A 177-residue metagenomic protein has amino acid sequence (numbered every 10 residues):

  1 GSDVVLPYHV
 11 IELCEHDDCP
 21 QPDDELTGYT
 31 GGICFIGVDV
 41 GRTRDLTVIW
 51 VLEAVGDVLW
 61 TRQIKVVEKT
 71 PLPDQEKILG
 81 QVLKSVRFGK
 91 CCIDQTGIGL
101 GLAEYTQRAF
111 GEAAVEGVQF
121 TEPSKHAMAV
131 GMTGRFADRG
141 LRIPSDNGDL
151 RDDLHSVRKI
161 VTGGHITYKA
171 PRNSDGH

Functional and structural regions predicted by a protein language model:
G1, G37, G41, G99-G101 (+1 more regions): Glycine-centered flexibility sites
G1-V38: ATPase catalytic-site recognition across NTP-hydrolyzing enzymes
G28-A54: Gly/Thr-rich phosphate-binding beta-strand-loop-beta motif of the actin/hexokinase/Hsp70
G28-T30, R44, K84-V86, F110 (+1 more regions): A structural signal for short secondary-structure junctions
V55-G164: Mg2+-dependent endonuclease catalytic cores in nucleic-acid-processing enzymes, primarily RNase H-like
G164-H177: Acidic, Mg2+-coordinating catalytic module of metal-dependent nucleases/exonucleases that use a two-metal-ion mechanism
